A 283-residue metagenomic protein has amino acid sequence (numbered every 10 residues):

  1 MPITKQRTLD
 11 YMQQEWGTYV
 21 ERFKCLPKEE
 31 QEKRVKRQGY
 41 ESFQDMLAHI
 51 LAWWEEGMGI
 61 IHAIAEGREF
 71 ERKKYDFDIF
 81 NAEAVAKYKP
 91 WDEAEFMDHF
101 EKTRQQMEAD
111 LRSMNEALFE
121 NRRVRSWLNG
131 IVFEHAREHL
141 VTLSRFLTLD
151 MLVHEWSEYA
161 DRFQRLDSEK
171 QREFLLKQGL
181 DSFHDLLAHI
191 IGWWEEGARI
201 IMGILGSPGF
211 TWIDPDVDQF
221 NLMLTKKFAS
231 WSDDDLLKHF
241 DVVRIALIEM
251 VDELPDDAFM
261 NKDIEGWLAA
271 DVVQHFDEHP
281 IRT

Functional and structural regions predicted by a protein language model:
M1-T18, S144-D161: Extreme N-terminal tail/first-helix region
M12, W16-Y19, G57, F100 (+8 more regions): Hydrophobic alpha-helical core bundles mediating ligand binding, dimerization, or RNAP-core interactions
W16, L26-E30, W156-F174: N-terminal first-folded block
C25, H49, S113, R165 (+1 more regions): Conserved catalytic core of Hanks-type protein kinase domains
E32-I79, E116-S157, R172-Q219, E253-T283: Short, contiguous alpha-helical
N81-A117, Q219-D257: Acidic/histidine-rich alpha-helical segments that form the ligand environment of transition-metal centers
